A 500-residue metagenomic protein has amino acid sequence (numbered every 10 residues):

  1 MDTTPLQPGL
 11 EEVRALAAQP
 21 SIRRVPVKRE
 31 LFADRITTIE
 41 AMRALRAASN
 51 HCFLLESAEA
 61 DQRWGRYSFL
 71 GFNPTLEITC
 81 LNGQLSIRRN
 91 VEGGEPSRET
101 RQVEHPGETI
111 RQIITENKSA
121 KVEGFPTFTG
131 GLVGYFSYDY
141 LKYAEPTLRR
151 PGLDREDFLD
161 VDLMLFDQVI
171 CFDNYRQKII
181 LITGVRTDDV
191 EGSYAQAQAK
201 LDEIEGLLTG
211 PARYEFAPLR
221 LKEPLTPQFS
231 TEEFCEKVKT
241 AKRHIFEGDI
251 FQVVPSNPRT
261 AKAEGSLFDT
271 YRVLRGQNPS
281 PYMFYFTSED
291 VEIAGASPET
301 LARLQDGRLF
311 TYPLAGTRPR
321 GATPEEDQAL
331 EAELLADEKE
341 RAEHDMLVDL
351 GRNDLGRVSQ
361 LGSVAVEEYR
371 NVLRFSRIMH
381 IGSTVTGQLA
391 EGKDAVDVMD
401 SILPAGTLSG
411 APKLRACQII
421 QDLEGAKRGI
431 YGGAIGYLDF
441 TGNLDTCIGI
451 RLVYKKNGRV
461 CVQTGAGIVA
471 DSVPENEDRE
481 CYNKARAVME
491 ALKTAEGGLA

Functional and structural regions predicted by a protein language model:
M1-A500: Extended alpha-helical targeting/anchoring segments, especially N-terminal organellar/secretory targeting helices
